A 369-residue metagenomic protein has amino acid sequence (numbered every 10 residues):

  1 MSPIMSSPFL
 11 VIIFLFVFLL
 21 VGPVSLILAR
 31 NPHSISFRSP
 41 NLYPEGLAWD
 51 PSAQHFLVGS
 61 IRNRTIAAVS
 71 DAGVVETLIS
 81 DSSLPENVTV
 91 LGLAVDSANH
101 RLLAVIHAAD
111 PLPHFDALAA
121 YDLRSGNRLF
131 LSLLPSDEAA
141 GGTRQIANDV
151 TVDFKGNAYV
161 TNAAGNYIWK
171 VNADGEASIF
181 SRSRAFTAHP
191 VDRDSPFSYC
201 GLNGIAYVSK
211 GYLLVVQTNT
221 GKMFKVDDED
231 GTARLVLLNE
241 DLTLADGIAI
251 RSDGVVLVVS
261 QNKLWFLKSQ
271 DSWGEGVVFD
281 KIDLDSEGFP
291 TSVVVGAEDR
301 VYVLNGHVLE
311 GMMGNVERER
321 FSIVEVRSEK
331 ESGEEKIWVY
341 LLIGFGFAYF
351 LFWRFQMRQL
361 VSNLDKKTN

Functional and structural regions predicted by a protein language model:
P23-P44: A short helix->beta-strand "capping" segment at the edge of beta-propeller domains
H33-S36, V75-S83, R128-P135, S178-A185 (+4 more regions): Beta-propeller fold detector
R38-H55, S83-D110, P135-A158, F186-L213 (+4 more regions): Beta-rich, blade/repeat-based domains predominating in secreted/periplasmic proteins but also intracellular
L57-D81: Beta-propeller domains
I61, H107-A109, A163-G165, A173 (+5 more regions): Short loop/turn segments immediately following the C-termini of beta-strands
R64-A67, D110-L118, N166-W169, G221-M223 (+3 more regions): Structural signal for beta-propeller blades
S70-V74, D122-N127, N172-E176, D227-G231 (+2 more regions): Short loop/turn segments that connect beta-strands within beta-propeller blades
F289-A348, F355-N363: Blade-level signature of beta-propeller repeat domains, shared across WD40, Kelch, NHL, RCC1 and BNR/Asp-box propellers
